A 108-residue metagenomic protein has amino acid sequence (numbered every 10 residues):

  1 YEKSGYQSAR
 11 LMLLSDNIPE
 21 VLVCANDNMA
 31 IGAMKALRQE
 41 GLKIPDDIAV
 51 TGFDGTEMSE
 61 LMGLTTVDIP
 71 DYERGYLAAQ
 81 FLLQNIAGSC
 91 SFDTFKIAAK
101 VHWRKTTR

Functional and structural regions predicted by a protein language model:
Y1-K3: Short beta->alpha junction loops
G5-S8: An amphipathic, basic-hydrophobic alpha-helix
R10, L14-R108: Flexible loop/turn connectors
